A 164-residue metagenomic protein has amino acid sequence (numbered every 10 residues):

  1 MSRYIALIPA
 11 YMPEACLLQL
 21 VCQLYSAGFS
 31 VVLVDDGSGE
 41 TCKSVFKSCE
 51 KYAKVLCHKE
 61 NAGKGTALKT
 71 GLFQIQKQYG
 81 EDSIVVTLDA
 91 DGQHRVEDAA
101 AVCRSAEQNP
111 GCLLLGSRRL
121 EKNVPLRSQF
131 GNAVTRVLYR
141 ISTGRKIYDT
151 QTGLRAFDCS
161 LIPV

Functional and structural regions predicted by a protein language model:
R3-I5, S30: Cell-envelope/extracellular polymer assembly enzymes that use nucleotide-activated donors
L7, Y11-S26: Short, well-formed alpha-helical segments that are part of the catalytic scaffolds of diverse glycosyltransferases
M12, D36-E40, A62, G71: Conserved short acidic donor-positioning loop in nucleotide-sugar-dependent glycosyltransferases
A15-L18, E40, T66, D149: Residue-level preference for short helical/loop micro-motifs built around acidic side chains
D35-S44, G92-Q93: A conserved acidic beta->alpha catalytic loop
F46-Y79: Conserved donor nucleotide-binding strand/loop of the catalytic core
E60, T66-Q74, V96-V164: Acceptor/aglycone-binding surface of glycosyltransferases and processive sugar-polymer synthases
E81-Q93: Short beta-strand-to-loop acidic/aromatic patch adjacent to the donor-nucleotide binding site
